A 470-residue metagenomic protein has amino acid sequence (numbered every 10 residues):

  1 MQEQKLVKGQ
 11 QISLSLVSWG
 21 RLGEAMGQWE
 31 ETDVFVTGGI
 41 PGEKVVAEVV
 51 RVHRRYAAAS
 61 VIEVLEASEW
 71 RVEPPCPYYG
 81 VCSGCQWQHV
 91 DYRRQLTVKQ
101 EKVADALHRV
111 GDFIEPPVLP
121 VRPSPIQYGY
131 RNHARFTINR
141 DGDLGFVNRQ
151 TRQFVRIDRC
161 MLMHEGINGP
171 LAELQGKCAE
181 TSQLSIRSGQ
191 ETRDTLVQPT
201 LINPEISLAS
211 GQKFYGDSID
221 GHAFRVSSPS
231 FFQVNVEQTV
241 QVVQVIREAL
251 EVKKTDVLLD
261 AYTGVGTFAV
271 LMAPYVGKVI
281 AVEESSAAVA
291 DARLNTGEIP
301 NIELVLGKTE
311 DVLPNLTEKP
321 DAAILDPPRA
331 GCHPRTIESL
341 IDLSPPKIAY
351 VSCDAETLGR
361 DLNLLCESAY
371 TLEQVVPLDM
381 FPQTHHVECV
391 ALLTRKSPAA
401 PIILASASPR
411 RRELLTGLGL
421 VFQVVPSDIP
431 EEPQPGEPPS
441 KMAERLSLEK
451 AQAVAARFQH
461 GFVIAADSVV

Functional and structural regions predicted by a protein language model:
M1-L325, A330-E338, S344: Accessory RNA-recognition modules of RNA-modification enzymes
G27, G42, C85, D354 (+3 more regions): Residue-level signal for inorganic ion chemistry
V257-L259, A349, I403: Conserved beta-strand elements of the Class I
V282, V351, V425: The conserved SAM/SAH-binding core of class I Rossmann-like methyltransferase domains, concentrating on the hydrophobic
V289-A290, L358, R412: Short alpha-helix immediately C-terminal to the canonical SAM-binding loop
V305-V387, T394: S-adenosylmethionine
S397-F462: N-terminal polybasic phosphate/anion-binding patch
H460-V470: Conserved beta-loop-beta/alpha segment of the NTase-like Rossmann-fold superfamily that binds/positions NTPs
